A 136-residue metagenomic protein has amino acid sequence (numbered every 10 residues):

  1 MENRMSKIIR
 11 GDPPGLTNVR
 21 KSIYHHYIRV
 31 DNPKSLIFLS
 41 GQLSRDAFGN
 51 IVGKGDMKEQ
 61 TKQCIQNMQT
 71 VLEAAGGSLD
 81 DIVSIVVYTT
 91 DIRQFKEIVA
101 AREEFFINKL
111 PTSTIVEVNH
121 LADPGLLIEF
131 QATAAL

Functional and structural regions predicted by a protein language model:
M1-Q66, T70-V83, T89-L136: N-terminal presequence-like segments and the immediate start of the first folded domain
